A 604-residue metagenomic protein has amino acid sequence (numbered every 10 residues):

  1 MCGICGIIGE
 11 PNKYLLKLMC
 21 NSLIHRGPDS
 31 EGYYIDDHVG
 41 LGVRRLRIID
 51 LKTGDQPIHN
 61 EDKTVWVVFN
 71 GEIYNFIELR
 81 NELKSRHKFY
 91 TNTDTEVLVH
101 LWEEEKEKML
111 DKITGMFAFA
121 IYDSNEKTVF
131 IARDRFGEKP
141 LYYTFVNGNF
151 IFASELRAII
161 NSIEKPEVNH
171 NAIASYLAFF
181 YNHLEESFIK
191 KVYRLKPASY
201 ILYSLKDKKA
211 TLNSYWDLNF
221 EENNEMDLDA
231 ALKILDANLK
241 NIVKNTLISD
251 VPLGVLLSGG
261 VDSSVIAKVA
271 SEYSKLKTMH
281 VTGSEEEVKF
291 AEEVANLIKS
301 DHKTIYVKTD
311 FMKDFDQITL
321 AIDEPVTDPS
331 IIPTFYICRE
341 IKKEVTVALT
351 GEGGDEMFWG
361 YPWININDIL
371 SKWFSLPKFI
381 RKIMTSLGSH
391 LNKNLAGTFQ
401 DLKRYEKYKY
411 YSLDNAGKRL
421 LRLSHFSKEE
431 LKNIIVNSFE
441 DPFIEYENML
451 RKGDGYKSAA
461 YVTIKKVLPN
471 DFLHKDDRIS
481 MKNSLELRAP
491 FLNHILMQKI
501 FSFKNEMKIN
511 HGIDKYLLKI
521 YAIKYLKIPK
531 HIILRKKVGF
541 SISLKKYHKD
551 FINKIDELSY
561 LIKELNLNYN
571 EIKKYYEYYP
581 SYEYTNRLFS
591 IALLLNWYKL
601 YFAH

Functional and structural regions predicted by a protein language model:
M1-I322, T334, C338, K524: Cysteine-centered catalytic environments shared across enzyme families
G42-K52, F119, R135, T463-R478 (+2 more regions): Short Ser/Thr-interspersed hydrophobic loop/turn segments at strand-loop and sheet-helix junctions that line or gate
D50, W66, T114-A118, S249-L253 (+3 more regions): Conserved adenosine/adenylate-binding substructure
H87-T93, K108, P166-H170, A230 (+5 more regions): Structural motif
V99-E103, A174-N182, V462-N470, N586-F602: Short, hydrophobic/amphipathic alpha-helical patches that form generic packing surfaces within helical domains
L156-A158, D229-A230, I234, N238 (+2 more regions): Peripheral terminal appendages
T327, V345-R381, D454-L567, K574: Mid-to-C-terminal catalytic subdomains of enzymes that bind/position adenosyl phosphate moieties or nucleic-acid
D368-L421, S590-L595: Membrane-proximal basic amphipathic "stem/tether" segments
